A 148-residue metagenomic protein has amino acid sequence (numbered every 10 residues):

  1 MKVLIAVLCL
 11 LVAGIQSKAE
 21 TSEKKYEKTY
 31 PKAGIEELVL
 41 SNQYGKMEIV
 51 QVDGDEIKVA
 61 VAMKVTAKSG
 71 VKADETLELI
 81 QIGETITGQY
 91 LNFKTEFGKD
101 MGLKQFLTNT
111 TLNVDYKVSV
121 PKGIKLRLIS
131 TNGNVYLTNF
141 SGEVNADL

Functional and structural regions predicted by a protein language model:
M1-E23: Bacterial Sec-dependent N-terminal signal peptides
K2, E143-N145: Solvent-exposed, well-ordered amphipathic alpha-helical segments that flank/support binding or catalytic loops
S17-N42, K46-S130, N145-D147: Acidic (Asp/Glu) and glycine-rich low-complexity loops/linkers that are typically intrinsically disordered
